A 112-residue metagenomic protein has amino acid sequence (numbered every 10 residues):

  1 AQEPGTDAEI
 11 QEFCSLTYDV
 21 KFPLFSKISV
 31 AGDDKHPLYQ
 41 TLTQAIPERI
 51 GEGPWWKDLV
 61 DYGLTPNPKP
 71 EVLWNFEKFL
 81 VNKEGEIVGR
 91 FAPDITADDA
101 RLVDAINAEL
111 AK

Functional and structural regions predicted by a protein language model:
A1-E3: Conserved class I S-adenosyl-L-methionine
G5, E9, D33-P37, R101: Extracytoplasmic/secreted proteins, especially bacterial periplasmic and envelope-associated proteins
F13-T96: Thiol/selenol-based redox catalytic cores and closely related redox-interacting motifs
L16, A111-K112: Secondary-structure boundary motif
G89-A111: Non-catalytic, surface beta->alpha helical segment in thiol-disulfide oxidoreductase systems
